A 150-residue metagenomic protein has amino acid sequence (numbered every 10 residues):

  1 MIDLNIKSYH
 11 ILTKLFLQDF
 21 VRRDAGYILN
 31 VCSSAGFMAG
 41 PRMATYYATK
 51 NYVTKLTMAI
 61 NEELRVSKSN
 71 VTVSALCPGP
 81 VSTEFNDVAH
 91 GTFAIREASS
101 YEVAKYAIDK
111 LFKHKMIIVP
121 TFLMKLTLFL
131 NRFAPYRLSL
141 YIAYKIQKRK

Functional and structural regions predicted by a protein language model:
M1-I2: A hydrophobic alpha-helix adjacent to the NAD(P)-binding/active-site core of NAD(P)-dependent oxidoreductases, strongly
T13, T49: Active-site helix of classical SDR
L15-D24: A short helix-coil junction within the Rossmann-fold of NAD(P)-dependent oxidoreductases
D19, M38, A59-V71: Active-site-adjacent segment of SDR/Rossmann-fold oxidoreductases
S33: Residue(s) in the substrate-gating loop at a strand-loop-helix junction that position the organic substrate next
G40-A44: Active-site loop immediately N-terminal to the catalytic Tyr-X3-Lys motif of short-chain dehydrogenase/reductase
E63-M124: SDR active-site lid
